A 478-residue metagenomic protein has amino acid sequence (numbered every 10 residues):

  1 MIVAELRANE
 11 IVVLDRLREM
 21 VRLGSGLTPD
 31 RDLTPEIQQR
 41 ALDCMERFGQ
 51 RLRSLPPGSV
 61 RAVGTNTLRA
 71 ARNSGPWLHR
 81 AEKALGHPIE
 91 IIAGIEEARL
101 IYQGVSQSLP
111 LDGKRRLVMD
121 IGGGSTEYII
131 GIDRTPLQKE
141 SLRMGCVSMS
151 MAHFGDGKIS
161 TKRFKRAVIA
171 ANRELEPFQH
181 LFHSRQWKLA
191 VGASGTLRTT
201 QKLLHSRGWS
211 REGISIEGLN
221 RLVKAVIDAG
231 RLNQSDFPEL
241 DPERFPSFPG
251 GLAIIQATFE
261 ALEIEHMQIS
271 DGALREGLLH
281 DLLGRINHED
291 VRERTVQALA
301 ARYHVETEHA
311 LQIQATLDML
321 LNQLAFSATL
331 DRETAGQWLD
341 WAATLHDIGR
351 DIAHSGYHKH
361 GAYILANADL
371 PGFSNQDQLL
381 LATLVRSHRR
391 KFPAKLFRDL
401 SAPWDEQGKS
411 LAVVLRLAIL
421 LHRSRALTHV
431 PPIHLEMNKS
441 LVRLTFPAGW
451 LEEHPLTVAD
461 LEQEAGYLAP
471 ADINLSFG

Functional and structural regions predicted by a protein language model:
V3-A8, V21-R22, G26-L55, T67-N73 (+6 more regions): Helical "lid/coupling" subdomains associated with nucleotide-phosphate turnover
I11: Active-site cofactor/substrate anionic-group-binding motifs, chiefly glycine- and Lys/Arg-rich phosphate-binding loops
R16-E19: Short amphipathic
R115-S125, I129: A generic, well-ordered mixed alpha/beta core segment in the N-terminal half of proteins
L461, P470-A471: C-terminal structured domains
A471-G478: A short amphipathic beta-strand at an alpha->beta junction
